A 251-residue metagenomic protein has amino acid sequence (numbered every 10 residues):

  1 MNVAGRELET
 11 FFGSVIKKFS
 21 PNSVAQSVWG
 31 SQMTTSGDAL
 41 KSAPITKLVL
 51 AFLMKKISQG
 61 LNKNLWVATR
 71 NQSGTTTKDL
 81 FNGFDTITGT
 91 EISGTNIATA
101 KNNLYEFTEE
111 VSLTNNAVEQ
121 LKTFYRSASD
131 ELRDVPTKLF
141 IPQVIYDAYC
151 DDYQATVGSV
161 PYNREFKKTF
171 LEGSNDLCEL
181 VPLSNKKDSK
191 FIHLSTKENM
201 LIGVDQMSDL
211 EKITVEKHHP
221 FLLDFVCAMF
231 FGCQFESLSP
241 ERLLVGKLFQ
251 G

Functional and structural regions predicted by a protein language model:
M1-S31: Assembly/oligomerization interface modules of large self-assembling protein complexes
S23, Q59, I145-D147, F231: Short loop/turn segments at secondary-structure transitions that flank enzyme active sites
G30-T123: Alpha-helical scaffold segments that mediate packing/assembly in large oligomeric complexes
L50, D134-P136, L222: Extracellular structured ligand-interaction cores
K63-S73, D134-K138, Y162-E165: Short glycine-rich, low-complexity/disordered patches
F81-E110, N115, D147-G251: Sequence/fold signature of self-assembling virion shell proteins
E109-V157: Ordered core of a single globular domain
